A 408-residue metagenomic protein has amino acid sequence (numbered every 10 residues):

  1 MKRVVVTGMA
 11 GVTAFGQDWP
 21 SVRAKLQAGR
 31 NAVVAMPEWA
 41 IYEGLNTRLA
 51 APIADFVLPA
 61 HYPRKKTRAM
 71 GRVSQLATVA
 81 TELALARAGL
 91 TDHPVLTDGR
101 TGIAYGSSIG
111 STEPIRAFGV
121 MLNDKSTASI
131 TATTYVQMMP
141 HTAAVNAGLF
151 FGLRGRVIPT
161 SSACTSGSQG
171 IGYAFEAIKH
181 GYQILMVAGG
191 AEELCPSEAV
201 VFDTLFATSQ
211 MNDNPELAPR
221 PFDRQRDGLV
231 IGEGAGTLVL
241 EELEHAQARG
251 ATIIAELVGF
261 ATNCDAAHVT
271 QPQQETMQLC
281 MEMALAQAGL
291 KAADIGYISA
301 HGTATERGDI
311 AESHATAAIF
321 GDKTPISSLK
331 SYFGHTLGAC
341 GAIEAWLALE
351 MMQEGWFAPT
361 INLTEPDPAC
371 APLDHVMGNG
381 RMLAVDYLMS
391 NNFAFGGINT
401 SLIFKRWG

Functional and structural regions predicted by a protein language model:
M1-K66, A88, E244-E256, W346-T360 (+2 more regions): ACP-dependent fatty acid/polyketide chain-elongation machinery
R3-T7, N31-A35, D213-A288, Y297: Condensing-enzyme catalytic core mediating Claisen C-C bond formation in acyl metabolism
V6, Q27-S162, A191-A199, D294-G308 (+1 more regions): Conserved beta-ketoacyl condensing-enzyme motif
G8, L26, T81, I103 (+10 more regions): Conserved small-residue
A10, A60-M70, Y105, K125-Q137 (+8 more regions): Cysteine-centered functional microenvironments
A35, Y182-D227, F260-Q274, G302-D309 (+1 more regions): Acyl-CoA/ACP chain-elongation machinery
A77-L90, P140-A143, G148-A191, V230-A251 (+2 more regions): Active-site-proximal alpha-helical scaffold in enzymes
D124-T131, G172, E176, E193-A248 (+2 more regions): Glycine-/small-residue-rich "gating" segment that lines the acyl/pantetheine channel and substrate pocket
